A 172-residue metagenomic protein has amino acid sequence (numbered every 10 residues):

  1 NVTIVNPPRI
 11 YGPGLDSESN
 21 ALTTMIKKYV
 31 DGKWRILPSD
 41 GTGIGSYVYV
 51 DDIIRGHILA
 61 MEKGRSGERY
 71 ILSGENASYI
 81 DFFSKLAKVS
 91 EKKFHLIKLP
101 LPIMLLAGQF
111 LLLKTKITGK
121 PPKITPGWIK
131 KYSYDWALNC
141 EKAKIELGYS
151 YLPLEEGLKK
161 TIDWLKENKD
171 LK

Functional and structural regions predicted by a protein language model:
N1-P13: Conserved beta-loop-beta element that borders a ligand/cofactor-binding pocket
I4, G41-I54, K63, R69 (+3 more regions): Conserved loop-to-helix N-cap of the C-terminal "lid" that shapes the substrate pocket in Rossmann-like
L15-D16, T118: Proline-centered turn/helix-capping motifs that create local helix->coil transitions or kinks
S19-N20, F94: Acceptor/aglycone-binding surface of glycosyltransferases and processive sugar-polymer synthases
M25-V48: A conserved pocket-lining segment of Rossmann-fold NAD(P)-dependent short-chain dehydrogenase/reductase
L37-S39, L101-E146: A hydrophobic C-terminal alpha-helical subdomain
G56-K123, K159-I162, K169-K172: Mid/C-terminal beta-alpha module of Rossmann-like enzyme folds, strongest in SDR-family dehydrogenases/epimerases
C140-I145, L152-K172: Amphipathic terminal alpha-helices
